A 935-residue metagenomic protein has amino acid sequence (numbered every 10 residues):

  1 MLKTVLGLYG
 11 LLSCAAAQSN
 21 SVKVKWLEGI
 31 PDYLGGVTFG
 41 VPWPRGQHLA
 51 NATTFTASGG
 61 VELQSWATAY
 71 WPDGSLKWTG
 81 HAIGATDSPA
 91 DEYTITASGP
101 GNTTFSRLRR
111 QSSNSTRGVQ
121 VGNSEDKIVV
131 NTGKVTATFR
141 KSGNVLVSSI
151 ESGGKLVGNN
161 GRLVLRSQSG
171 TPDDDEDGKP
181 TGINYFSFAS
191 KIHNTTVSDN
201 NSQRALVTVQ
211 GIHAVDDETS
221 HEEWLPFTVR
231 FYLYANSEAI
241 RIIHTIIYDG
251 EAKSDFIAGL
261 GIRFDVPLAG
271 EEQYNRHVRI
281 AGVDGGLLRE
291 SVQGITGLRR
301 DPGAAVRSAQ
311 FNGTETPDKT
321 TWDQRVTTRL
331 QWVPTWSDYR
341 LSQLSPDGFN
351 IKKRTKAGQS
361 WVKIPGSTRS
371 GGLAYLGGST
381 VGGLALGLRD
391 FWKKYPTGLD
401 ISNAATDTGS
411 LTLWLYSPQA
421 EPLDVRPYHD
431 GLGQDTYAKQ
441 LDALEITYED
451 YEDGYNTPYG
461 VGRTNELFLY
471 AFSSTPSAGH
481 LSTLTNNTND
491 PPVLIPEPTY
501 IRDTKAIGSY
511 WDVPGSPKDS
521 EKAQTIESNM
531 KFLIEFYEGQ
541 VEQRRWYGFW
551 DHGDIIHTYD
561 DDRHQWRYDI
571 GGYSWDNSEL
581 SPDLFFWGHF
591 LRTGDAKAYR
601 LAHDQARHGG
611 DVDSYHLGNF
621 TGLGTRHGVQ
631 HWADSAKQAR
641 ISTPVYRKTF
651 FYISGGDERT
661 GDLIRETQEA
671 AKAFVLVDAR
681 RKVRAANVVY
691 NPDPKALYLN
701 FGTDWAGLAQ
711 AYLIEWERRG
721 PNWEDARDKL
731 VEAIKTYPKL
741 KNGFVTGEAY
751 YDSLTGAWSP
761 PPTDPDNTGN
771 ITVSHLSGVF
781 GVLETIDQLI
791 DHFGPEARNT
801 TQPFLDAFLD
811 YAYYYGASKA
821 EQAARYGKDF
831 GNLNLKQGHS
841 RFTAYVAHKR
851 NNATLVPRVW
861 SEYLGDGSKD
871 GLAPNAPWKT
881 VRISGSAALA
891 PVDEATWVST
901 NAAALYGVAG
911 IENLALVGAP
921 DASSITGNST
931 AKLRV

Functional and structural regions predicted by a protein language model:
M1-A17: Fungal secretory targeting signals
N20, Q64-W66, D503, E535-G571 (+5 more regions): Glycine- and aromatic-rich loop/turn segments at beta-sheet edges
K25-N51, K253-V266: Surface-exposed beta-strand/loop patches in extracellular or lumenal glycoproteins
T56-T79, Q434-I446: Solvent-exposed beta-strand/loop surfaces of large extracellular or lumenal domains
W78-P100, Y451: Intrinsically disordered, low-complexity Pro/Gly/Ser/Thr-rich segments with frequent PxxP/GP/PP motifs and embedded
N123-P476, H480-I495, G553-T558, N577 (+1 more regions): Beta-strand/loop-rich accessory regions of lumenal/periplasmic or secreted enzymes, predominantly carbohydrate-active
I364-D390, L399-S402, D407-L411, L415-N465 (+3 more regions): Substrate-binding groove/exosite segments of carbohydrate-active enzymes
G479-N489, Q710, I714-V935: Terminal, non-catalytic domain-edge segments
